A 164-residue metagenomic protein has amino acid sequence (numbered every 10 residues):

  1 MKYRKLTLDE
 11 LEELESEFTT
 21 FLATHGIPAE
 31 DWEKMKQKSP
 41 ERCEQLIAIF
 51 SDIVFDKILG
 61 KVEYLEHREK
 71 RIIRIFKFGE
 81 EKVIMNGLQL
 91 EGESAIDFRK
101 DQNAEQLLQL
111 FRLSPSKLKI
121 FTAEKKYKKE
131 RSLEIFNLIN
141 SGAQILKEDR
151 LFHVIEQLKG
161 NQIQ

Functional and structural regions predicted by a protein language model:
M1, K5, E15, E33 (+6 more regions): A near-ubiquitous, low-amplitude feature marking generic local secondary-structure context
K2-H67: N-terminal interaction modules that seed assembly of large macromolecular complexes
L6-D9, E13, E41, Q45 (+7 more regions): Alpha-helix boundary/N-cap detector
D31-M35, E66-R71, T122-E124, R150-I155: Short coil/turn segments at secondary-structure boundaries
C43-E105: Long, charge-patterned amphipathic interaction tracts in eukaryotic proteins
E66, S94-K129: Eukaryotic interaction-scaffold segments
R112-Q164: Glycine-rich, aromatic-bearing surface loops/beta-hairpins
